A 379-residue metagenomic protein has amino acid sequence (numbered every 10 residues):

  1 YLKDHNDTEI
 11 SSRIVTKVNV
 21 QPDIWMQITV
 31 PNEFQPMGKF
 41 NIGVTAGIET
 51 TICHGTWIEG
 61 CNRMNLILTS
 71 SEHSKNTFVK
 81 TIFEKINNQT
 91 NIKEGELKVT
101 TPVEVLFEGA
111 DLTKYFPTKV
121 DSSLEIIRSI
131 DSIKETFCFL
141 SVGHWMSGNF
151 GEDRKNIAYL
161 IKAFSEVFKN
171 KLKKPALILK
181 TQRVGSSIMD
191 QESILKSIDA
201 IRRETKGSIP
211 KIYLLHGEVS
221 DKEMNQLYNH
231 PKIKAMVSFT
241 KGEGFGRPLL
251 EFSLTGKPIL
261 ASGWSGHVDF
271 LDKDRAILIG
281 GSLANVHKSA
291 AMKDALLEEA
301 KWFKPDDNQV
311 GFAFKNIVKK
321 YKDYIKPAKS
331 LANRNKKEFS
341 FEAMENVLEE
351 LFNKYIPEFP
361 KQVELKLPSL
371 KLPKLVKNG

Functional and structural regions predicted by a protein language model:
Y1-F78: Extended catalytic core of nucleotide-activated donor transferases of GT-like folds
N65-T101, A110-L112, P117: A short, active-site helix/loop in glycosyltransferases that binds the activated sugar's phosphate group
D111-E223: Conserved catalytic-core segment of nucleotide-activated headgroup transferases in glycan assembly
Q226-G244, L254-K257: Acidic donor-binding loop of glycosyltransferase active sites
P258-A261, I277-L278: Short hydrophobic beta-strand element within catalytic cores of glycosyltransferases and related nucleotide-activated
V268-N316: Change "using UDP/GDP/dTDP sugars" to "using nucleotide sugars
K301-Q309, K319-E350: A charged, aromatic-enriched C-terminal amphipathic alpha-helix characteristic of glycosyltransferases across folds
K315, K320, F341-K377: C-terminal alpha-helical cap of glycosyltransferases
